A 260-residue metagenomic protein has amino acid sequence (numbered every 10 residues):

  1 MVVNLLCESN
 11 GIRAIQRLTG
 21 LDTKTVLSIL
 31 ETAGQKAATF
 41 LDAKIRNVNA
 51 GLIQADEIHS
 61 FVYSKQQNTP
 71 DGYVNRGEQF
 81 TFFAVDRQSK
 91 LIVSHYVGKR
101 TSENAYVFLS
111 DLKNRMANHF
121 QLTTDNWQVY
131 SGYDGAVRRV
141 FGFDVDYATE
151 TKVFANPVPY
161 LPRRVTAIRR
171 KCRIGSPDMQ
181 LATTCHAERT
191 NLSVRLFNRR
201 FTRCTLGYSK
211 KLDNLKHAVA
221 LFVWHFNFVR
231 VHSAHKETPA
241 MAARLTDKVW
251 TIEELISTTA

Functional and structural regions predicted by a protein language model:
M1-A260: Residue-level recognition of single "structural anchor" positions that define or cap local secondary structure
